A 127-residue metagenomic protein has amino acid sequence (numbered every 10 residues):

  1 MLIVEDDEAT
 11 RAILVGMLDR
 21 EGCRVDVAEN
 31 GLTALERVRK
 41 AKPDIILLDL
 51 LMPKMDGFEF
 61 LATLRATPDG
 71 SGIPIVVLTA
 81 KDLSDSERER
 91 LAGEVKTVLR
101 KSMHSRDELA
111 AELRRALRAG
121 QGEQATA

Functional and structural regions predicted by a protein language model:
E5: Conserved acidic carboxylate
A12-R20, E89: Charged docking surfaces used in two-component/phosphorelay signaling
V27-E36, G57: Helix N-cap/capping motif at the beta->alpha junctions
E36, F58-S71: Short amphipathic alpha-helix used as the core "switch/output" element in two-component signaling
A41-L47: Active-site beta3 strand of CheY-like receiver
D49, T79: Active-site residues of response regulator receiver
M52-M55: Receiver (REC) domain active-site loop signature in two-component systems and cognate sites in sensor histidine kinases
A80, G93-A116, G120-G122: Output/docking surface of receiver
